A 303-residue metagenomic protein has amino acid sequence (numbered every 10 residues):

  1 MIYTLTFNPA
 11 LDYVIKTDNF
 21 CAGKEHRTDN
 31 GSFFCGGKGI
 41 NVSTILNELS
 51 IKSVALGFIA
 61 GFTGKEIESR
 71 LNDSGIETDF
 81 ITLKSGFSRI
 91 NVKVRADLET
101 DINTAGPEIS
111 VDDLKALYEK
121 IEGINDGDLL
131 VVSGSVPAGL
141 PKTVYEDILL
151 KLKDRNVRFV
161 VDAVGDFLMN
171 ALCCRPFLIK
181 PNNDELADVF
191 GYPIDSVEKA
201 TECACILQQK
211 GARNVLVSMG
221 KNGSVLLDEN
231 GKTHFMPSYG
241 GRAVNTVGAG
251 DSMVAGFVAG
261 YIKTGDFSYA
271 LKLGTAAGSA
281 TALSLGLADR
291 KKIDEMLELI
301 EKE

Functional and structural regions predicted by a protein language model:
M1-L56, G64-E66: Glycine-rich phosphate/adenosyl-contacting loop at the front of the ribokinase-like
I2, I51-V54, T78-D79, F159 (+1 more regions): Hydrophobic anchor at the start of a short beta-strand that flanks the dinucleotide cofactor-binding loop
K24, E48-D128, M296-E303: Conserved N-terminal subdomain of the carbohydrate kinase-like
N47, K153, I262: Gly/Ala-rich phosphate-binding loop of Rossmann-like dinucleotide-binding domains, activating on the conserved
D101-N103, D128-G134, D162, K180-E185: Short beta-strands and strand-loop turn motifs
K115-Y118, K142-L149, D195-T201, M236-G241: Charged helix-capping and loop-helix junction motifs
E146-N230: Conserved phosphate/ATP/ADP-binding segment of small-molecule kinases
V197-E303: Conserved phosphate-binding/catalytic region of the ribokinase-like
